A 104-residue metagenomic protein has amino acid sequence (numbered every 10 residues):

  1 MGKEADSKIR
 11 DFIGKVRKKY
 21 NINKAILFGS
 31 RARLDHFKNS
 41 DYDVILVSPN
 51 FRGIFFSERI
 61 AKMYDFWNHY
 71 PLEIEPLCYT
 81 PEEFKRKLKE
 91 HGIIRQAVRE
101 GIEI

Functional and structural regions predicted by a protein language model:
M1-K24, A32-K38, S48-I104: Catalytic core of pol beta-like nucleotidyltransferases
D43-V47: Short beta-strand->loop micro-motif that forms the acidic, two-metal-ion catalytic signature in nucleotide-processing
